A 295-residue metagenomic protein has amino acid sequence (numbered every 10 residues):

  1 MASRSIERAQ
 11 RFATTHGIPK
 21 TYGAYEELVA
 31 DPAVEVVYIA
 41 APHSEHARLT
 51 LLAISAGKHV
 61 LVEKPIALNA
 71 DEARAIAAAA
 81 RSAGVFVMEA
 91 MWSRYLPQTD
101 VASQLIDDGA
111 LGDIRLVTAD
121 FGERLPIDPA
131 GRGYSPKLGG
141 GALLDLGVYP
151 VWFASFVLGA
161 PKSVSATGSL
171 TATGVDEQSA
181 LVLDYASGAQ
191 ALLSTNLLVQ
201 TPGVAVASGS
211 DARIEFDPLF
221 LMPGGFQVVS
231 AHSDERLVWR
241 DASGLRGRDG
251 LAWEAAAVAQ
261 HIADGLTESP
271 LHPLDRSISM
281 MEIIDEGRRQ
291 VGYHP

Functional and structural regions predicted by a protein language model:
M1-H16: NAD(P)-binding Rossmann-fold cofactor-contacting core
R4, A242-A256, H272: Active-site loop of classical SDR/Rossmann-like NAD(P)-dependent oxidoreductases, centered on the catalytic Tyr-X3-Lys
H16-A79: Beta-loop-alpha module in the N-terminal Rossmann-like domain of NAD(P)-dependent dehydrogenases, especially those
Y22, V62-E63, V87-E89, F216: Hydrophobic residues in well-ordered beta-strands that form the structural core
E27, V36-Y38, A257-P295: C-terminal helix-rich "cap/oligomerization" subdomain common to oxidoreductases
A75-W92, D113-L116: Rossmann-fold dehydrogenase core element
S93-S165, A172: Predominantly a Rossmann-like dinucleotide-binding segment in NAD(P)-dependent oxidoreductases
W152-G224, A257-D264: Contiguous beta-strand/loop segments that form the cofactor/metal-binding neighborhood of enzyme cores
